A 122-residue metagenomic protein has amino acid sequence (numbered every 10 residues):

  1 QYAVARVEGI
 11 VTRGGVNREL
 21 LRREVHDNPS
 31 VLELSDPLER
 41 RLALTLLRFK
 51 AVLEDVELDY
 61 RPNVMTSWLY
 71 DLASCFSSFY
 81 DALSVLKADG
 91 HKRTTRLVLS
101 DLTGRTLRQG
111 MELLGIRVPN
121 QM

Functional and structural regions predicted by a protein language model:
Q1-M122: Non-catalytic interaction-recognition regions
